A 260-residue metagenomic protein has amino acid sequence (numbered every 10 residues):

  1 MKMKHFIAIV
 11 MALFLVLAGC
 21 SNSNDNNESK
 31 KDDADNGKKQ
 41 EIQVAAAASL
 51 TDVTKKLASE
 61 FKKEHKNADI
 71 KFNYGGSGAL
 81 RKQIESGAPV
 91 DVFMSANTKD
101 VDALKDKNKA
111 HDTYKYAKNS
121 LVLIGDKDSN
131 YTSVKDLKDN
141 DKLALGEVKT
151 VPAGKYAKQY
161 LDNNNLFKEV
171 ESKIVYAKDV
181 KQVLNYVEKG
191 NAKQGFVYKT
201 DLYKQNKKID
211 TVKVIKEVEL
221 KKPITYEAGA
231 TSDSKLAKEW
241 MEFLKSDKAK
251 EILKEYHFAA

Functional and structural regions predicted by a protein language model:
M1-N26: Sec-dependent N-terminal signal peptides of Gram-positive bacterial secreted proteins and lipoproteins
C20-K56, G78, N97-T98, D106 (+1 more regions): Exported/periplasmic ABC-transporter solute-binding proteins
V44, D52-F72: Short alpha-helix C-terminal cap/hinge motif
N67, P89-V90, A192: Short, high-confidence coil segments that cap the C-terminus of an alpha-helix and link into the following beta-strand
A68-I84: Central regulatory/effector-binding core of bacterial HTH transcription factors
R81, G87-N97, V101-Y116: Short beta-strand-centered segments that line the small-molecule binding cleft or hinge of alpha/beta clamshell
S120: Active-site-adjacent helical/loop segments in soluble small-molecule enzymes
